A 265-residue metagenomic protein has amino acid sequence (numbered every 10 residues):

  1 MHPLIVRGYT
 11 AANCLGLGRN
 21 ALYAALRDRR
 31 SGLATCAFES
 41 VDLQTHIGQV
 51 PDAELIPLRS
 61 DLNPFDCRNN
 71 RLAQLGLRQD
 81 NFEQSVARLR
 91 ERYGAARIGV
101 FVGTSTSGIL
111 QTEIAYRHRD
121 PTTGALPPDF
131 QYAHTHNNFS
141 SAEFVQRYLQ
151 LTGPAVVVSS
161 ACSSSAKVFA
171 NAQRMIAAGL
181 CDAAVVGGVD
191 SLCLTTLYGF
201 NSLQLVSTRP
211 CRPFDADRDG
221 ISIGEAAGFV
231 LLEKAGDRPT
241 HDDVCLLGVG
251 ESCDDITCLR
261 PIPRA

Functional and structural regions predicted by a protein language model:
P3-R7, N20, A25-F38, D42-I47 (+1 more regions): Condensing-enzyme catalytic core mediating Claisen C-C bond formation in acyl metabolism
N20-A21, E113-L126, V145, M175-A178 (+1 more regions): A glycine- and small-aliphatic-rich helix-loop capping segment at beta-alpha/alpha-beta transitions that lines
N20-T104, G108-Q111: Conserved active-site "lid/cap" helical segment
S60-N81, D129-N137, A155-K167, R212-G228 (+1 more regions): Active-site pocket-shaping loop/turn-to-helix segments
T104-V156: Active-site-proximal gating segment of KS-fold condensing enzymes and close homologs
N138-A142, Q146-L149, P154-G188, S222-T240: Active-site-proximal alpha-helical scaffold in enzymes
G187-E225: Phosphate/pyrophosphate-binding betaalpha-module
